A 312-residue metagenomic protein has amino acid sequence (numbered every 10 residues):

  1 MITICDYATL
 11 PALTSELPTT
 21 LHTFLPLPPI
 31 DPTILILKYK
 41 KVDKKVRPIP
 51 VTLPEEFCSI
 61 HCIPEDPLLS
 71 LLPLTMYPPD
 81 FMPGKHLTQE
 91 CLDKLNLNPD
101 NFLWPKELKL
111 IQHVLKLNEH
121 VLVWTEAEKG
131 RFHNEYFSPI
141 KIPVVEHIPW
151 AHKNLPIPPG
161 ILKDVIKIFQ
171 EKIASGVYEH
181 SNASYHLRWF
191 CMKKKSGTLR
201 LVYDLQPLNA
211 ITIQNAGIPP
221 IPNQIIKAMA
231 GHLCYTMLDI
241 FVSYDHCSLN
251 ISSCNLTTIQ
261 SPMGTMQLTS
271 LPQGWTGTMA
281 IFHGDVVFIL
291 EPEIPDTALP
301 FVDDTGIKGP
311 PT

Functional and structural regions predicted by a protein language model:
M1-Y185, C191-P219, N223-A230, E293-I294 (+1 more regions): Intrinsically disordered, low-complexity regulatory segments at domain boundaries and processing junctions
N118-H120, M237, H246: Structured, non-catalytic alpha/beta "coupling" segments that mediate domain-domain communication and provide generic
I142, L201-Y203, T236, T257-I259 (+1 more regions): Short beta-strand motif preference
I161-K163, K167, A230-L233, Y244 (+1 more regions): Conserved pre-motif C helix in the palm subdomain of viral-like polymerases
D204, D239-F241, G274, P295-T312: Catalytic palm active-site di-aspartate
N209-G217, Y244-L256: Cytochrome P450 core scaffold surrounding the K-helix E-X-X-R motif and the conserved "meander" helix-loop region
H232-T236, I251: Catalytic nucleotidyl-transfer cores of nucleotide-processing enzymes
